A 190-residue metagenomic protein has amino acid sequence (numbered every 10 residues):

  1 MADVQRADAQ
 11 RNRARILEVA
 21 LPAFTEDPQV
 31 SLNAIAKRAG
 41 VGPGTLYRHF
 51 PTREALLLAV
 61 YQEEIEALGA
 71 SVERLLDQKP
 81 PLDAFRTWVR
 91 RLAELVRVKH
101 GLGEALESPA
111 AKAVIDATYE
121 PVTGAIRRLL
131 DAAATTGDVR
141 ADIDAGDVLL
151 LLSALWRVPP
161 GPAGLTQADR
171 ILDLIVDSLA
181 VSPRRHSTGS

Functional and structural regions predicted by a protein language model:
M1-E26, V30-R38, A55: Basic, helix-initiating cap at the start of DNA-binding domains
E18, L82-R97, G124, D169-D177: Amphipathic alpha-helical segments that line or abut small-molecule/effector binding pockets and mediate allosteric
G40-F50: Short hydrophobic/aromatic patch on the recognition helix
F50, L57-E64: Alpha-helical DNA-contacting segments of helix-turn-helix folds
A59, A70-R97, A111-V114: Hydrophobic alpha-helical connector segments
T87, A93-R128, A154-G161: Short secondary-structure transition hinges
V114-T118, T135-L150, P162-Q167: All-alpha amphipathic helical-bundle segments outside canonical DNA-binding/catalytic cores that form hydrophobic
G124, R128-V139, G161-S190: C-terminal peripheral helix-coil segments that are non-catalytic and often amphipathic
